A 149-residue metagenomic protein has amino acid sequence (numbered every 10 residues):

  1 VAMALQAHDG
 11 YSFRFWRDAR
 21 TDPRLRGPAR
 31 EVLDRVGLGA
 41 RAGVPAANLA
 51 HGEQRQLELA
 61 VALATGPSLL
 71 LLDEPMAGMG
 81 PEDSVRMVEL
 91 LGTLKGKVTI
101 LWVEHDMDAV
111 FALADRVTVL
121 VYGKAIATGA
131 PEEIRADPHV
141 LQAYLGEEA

Functional and structural regions predicted by a protein language model:
V1-A149: Glycine-rich phosphate-binding loops of nucleotide-dependent enzymes
